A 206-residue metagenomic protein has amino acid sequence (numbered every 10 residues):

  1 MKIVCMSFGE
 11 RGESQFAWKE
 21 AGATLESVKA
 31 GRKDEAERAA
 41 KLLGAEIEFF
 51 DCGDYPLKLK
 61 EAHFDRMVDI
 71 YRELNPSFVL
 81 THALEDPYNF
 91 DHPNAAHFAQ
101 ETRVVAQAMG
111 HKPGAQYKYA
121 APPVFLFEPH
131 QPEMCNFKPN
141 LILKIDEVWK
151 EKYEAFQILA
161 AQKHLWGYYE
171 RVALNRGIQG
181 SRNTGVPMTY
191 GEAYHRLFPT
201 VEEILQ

Functional and structural regions predicted by a protein language model:
M1-L74, I204: Active-site rim/loop-helix segments in enzyme catalytic domains that contact anionic ligands
E46, P56-Q206: Metal-dependent de-N-acetylase/amidase catalytic core
